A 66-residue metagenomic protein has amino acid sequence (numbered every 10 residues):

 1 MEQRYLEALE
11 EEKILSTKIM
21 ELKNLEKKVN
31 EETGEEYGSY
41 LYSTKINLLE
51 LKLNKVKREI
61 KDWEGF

Functional and structural regions predicted by a protein language model:
M1-T17, S43: Short, charge/polar-rich alpha-helical segments
K18-L22, T44-F66: Amphipathic alpha-helical coiled-coil segments
K28-S39: Charged, low-complexity interaction regions
